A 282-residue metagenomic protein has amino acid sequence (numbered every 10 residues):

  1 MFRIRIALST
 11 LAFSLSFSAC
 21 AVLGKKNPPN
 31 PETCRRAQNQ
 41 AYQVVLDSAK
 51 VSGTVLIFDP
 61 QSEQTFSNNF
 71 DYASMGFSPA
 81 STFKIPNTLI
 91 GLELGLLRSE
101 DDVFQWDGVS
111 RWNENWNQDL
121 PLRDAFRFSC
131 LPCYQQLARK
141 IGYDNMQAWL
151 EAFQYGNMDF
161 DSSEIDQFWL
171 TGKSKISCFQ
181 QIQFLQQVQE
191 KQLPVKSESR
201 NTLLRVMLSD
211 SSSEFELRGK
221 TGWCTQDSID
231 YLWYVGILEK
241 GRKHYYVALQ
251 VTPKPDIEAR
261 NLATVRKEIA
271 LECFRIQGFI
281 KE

Functional and structural regions predicted by a protein language model:
M1-L8: Bacterial N-terminal signal peptides that target proteins for export
S18-A19: C-terminal motif of bacterial Sec signal peptides marking the signal peptidase cleavage site
V22-Q43, A49, K140-D144, Q192-E216 (+1 more regions): Structured C-terminal helix/loop/strand segments within mature extracytoplasmic catalytic/sensor domains
N27-S78, G95: Short pre-catalytic segments that frame enzyme active sites
N68-S74, Q118-D119, R127-Y134, D161-W169 (+1 more regions): Flexible glycine/proline-enriched surface loops and loop-helix/loop-strand junctions
G76-E100, A125, V247: Active-site SXXK
E93-G108, V195-R200: Short, well-structured active-site flanking segments
E114, P121-L122, Y134-E190: Mid-domain, small-residue-enriched loop/turn segments at the edges of structured enzyme/sensor domains
